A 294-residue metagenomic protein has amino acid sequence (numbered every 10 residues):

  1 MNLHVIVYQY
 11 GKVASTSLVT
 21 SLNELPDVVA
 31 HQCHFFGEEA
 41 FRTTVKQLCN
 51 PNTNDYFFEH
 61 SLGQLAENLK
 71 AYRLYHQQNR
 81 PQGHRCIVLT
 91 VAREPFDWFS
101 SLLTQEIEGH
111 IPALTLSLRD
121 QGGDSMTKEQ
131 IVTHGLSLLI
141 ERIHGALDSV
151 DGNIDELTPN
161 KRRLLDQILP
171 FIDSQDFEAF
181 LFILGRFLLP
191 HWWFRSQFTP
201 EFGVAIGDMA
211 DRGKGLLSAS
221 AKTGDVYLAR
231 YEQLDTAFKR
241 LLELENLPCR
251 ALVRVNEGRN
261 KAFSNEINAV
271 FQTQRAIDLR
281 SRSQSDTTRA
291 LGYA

Functional and structural regions predicted by a protein language model:
M1-G63: PAPS-dependent sulfotransferase catalytic core
V7-Q9, V29-C33, I87-A92, L228-R230: A structural signal for short, well-ordered beta-strand segments and their strand-loop junctions that often border
Q9, V13, P248-A294: Long, low-complexity, charge-dense
G11-T16, E24-L25, F35-A40, R93-W98 (+3 more regions): Short, solvent-exposed loop/turn segments at secondary-structure junctions
S17, S21, T236-L244, D278 (+1 more regions): Amphipathic alpha-helical segments that form well-ordered structural scaffolds and often line/cohere around active
P26, L242-N246, L291: A broad structural signal for alpha-helix termini and local helix breaks/kinks
F41-V45, A237-L241, K261-I267: Short, solvent-exposed polar/charged micro-motifs at secondary-structure junctions
Q47-T90, F96-V255: PAPS-dependent sulfotransferase catalytic domain
